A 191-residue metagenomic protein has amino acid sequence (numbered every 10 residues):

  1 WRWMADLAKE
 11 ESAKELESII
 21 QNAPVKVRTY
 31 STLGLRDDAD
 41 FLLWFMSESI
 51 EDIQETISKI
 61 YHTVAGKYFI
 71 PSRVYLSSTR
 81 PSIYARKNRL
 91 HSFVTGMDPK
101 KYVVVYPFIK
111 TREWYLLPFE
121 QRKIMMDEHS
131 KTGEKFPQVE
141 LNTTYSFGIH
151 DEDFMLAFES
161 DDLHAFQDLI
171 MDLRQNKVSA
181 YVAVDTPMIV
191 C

Functional and structural regions predicted by a protein language model:
W1-N22, E48-T56, I70-K135, F147-I149 (+1 more regions): Short S/T/G/P-rich N-terminal loop/turn motif that feeds into the first structured element of a domain
W1-R2, M155-C191: C-terminal functional regions that serve as terminal interaction/effector modules
P24-D40, Y61-P99, V139-E152, K177-C191: Glycine-rich beta-strand-turn "strand-cap" elements at beta-sheet edges
S31-T32, L42-E48, I57, T143-S146 (+2 more regions): A structural feature that tracks compact, well-ordered secondary-structure segments with a strong bias toward
S58-A65, K131-E134, M171-V178: Short, intrinsically disordered, mixed-charge
